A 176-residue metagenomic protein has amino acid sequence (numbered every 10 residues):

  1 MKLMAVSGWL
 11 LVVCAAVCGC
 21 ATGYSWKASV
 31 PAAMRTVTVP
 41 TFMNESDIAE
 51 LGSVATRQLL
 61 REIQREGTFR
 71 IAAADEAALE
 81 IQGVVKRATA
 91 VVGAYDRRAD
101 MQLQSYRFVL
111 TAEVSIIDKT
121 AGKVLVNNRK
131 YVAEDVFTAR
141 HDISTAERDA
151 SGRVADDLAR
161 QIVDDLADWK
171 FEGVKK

Functional and structural regions predicted by a protein language model:
M1, K27-A33, V54, V84-R87 (+2 more regions): Short hydrophobic/aromatic-rich motifs at helix boundaries and adjacent loops
M1-C20: Sec-dependent bacterial lipoprotein signal peptides
G19-R61, R65-T68, A73-E76, T120 (+2 more regions): A structural "domain/chain start" motif
V37, I81, R129: A broad, low-specificity signal marking well-ordered, structured residues that form hydrophobic/aromatic
S46-R57, L103, R107, S144-R160: Soluble non-cytosolic domains of exported or imported proteins
E66-R70, E76, E80-L125, E134-T145: Surface-exposed short loop/turn segments
K123-K176: A charged, solvent-exposed segment within the mature domains of Sec-exported extracytoplasmic proteins
